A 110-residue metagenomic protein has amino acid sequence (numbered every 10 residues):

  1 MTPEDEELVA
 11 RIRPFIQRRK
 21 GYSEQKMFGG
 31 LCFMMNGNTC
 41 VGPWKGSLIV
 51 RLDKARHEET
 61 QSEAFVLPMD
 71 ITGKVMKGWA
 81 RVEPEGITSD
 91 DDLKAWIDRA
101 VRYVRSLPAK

Functional and structural regions predicted by a protein language model:
M1-K110: Charge-dense, helix-prone N-terminal extensions
